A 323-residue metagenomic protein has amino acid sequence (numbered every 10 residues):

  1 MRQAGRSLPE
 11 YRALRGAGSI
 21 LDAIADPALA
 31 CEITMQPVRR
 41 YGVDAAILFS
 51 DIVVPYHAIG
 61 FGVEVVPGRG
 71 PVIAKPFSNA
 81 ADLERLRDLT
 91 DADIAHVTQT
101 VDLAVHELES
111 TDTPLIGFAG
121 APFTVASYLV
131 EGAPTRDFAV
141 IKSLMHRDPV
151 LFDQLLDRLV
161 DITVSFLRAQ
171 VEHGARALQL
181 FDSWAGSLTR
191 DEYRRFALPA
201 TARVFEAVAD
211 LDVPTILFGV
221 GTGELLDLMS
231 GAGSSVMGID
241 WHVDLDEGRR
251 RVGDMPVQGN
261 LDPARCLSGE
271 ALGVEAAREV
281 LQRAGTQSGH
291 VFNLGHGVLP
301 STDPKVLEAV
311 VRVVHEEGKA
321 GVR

Functional and structural regions predicted by a protein language model:
M1-P67, R203, Q282, P304-R323: N-terminal basic, low-complexity leaders that serve as flexible interaction/assembly modules and, when applicable, as
M1-S7, D93-R323: Active-site loop segments of alpha/beta catalytic cores
Y11-I24, A80-T90, D210, S230: Short, basic, glycine/proline-bearing loop/turn elements
S19-I20, N79, D244, D262: Short, solvent-exposed coil/turn linker segments
I52-P55, G70-P71, N79-A80, P122-T124: A short acidic, glycine/proline-enriched capping/turn motif at secondary-structure boundaries, especially helix N-cap
H57-P67, P71, G248-G259: Glycine/serine-rich loop-strand microenvironments at binding/catalytic pocket rims
E64-S78, T135-K142: A charged helix-plus-loop insertion that forms the helical arch/lid used to bind and gate nucleic-acid substrates
G68-E107: A gly/proline- and charged-residue-enriched helix-loop-helix capping module
